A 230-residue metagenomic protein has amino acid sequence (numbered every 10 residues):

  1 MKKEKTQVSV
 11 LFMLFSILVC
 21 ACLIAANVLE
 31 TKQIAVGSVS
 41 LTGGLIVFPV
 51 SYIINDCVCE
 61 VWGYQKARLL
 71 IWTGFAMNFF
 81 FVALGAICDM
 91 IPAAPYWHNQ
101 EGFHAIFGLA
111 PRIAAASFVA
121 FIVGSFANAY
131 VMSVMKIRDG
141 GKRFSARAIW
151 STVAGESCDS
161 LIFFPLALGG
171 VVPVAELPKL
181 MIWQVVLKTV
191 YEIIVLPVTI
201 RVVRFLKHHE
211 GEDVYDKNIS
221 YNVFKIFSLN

Functional and structural regions predicted by a protein language model:
M1-F75, F79: Hydrophobic transmembrane alpha-helices
K5-V8, G102-F107, I137-K142, G170-V174: Helix-boundary and loop/linker segments of multi-pass membrane transporters
N78-W97, S117, F121, S125: Transmembrane alpha-helix/helix-exit interface in multi-pass inner-membrane proteins
C88-R112: Membrane-interface interhelical connector segments
R138-S157: Internal alpha-helical transmembrane segments of multi-pass membrane proteins
T152, L161-G169: A structural feature that tracks compact, well-ordered secondary-structure segments with a strong bias toward
V153, S157, V185-P197: Hydrophobic transmembrane alpha-helical segments of multi-pass transport and channel proteins
V203-N230: Short, highly charged, low-complexity non-transmembrane loops/tails of multi-pass membrane proteins
